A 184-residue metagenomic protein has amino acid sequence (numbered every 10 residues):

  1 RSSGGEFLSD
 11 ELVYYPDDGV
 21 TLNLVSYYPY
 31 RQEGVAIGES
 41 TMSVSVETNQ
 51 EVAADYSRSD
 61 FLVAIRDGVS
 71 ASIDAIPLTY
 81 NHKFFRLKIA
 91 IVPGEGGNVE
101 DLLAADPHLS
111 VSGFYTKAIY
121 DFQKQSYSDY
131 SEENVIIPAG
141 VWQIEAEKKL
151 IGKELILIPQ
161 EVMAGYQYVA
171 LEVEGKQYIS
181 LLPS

Functional and structural regions predicted by a protein language model:
R1-E100, A146-G152, I158, V173 (+1 more regions): Short, low-hydrophobicity acidic/polar segments
R1-G5, D121-E145, L182-S184: Solvent-exposed serine/threonine-rich low-complexity stretches and specific carbohydrate-binding patches
D17, F114, Q160-V162: Hydrophobic loop/turn residues within beta-sheet-rich immunoglobulin-like superfamily modules
G19-N23, M163-Y168: Extracellular Ig-like/FN3 beta-sandwich strand-entry sites
G96-P138: Short, ordered, surface-exposed loop/turn motifs in non-cytosolic proteins
I158-M163, L181: A generic structural signal for ordered secondary structure
Y166-A170, E174-S184: Long, compositionally biased interface segments
